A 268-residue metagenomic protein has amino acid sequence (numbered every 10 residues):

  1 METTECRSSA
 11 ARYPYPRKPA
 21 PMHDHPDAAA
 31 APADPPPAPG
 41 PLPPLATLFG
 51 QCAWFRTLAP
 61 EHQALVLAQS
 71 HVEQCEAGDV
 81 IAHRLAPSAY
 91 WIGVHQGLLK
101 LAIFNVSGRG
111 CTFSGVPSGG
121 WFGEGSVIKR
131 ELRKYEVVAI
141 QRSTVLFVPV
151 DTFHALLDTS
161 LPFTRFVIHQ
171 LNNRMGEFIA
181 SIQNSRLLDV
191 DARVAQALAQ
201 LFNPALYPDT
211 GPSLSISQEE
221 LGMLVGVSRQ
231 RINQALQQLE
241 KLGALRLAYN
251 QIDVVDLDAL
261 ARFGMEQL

Functional and structural regions predicted by a protein language model:
M1-P14: Positively charged, low-complexity/disordered segments
K18-A77, S126-V127: Cyclic nucleotide-binding regulatory module and flanking cytosolic helices
W54, D79-Q141: Cyclic nucleotide-binding regulatory domains
H62, A68, F113-G176: Cyclic-nucleotide recognition modules
W91, G115, F147, S215 (+1 more regions): Short aromatic/basic micro-patch
I140, D158-G226: Polybasic "coupling" helices that flank or enter modular domains
L201-L268: Phosphate-/nucleic-acid-contacting segments
